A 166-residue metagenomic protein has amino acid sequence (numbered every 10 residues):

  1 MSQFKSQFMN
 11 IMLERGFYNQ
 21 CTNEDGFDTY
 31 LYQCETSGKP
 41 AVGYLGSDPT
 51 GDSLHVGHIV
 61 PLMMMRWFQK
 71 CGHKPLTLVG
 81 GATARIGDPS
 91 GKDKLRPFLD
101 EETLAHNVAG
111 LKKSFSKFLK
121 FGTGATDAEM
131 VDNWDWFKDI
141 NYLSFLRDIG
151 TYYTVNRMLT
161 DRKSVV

Functional and structural regions predicted by a protein language model:
M1-V166: NTP-dependent nucleotidyl-transfer catalytic core
